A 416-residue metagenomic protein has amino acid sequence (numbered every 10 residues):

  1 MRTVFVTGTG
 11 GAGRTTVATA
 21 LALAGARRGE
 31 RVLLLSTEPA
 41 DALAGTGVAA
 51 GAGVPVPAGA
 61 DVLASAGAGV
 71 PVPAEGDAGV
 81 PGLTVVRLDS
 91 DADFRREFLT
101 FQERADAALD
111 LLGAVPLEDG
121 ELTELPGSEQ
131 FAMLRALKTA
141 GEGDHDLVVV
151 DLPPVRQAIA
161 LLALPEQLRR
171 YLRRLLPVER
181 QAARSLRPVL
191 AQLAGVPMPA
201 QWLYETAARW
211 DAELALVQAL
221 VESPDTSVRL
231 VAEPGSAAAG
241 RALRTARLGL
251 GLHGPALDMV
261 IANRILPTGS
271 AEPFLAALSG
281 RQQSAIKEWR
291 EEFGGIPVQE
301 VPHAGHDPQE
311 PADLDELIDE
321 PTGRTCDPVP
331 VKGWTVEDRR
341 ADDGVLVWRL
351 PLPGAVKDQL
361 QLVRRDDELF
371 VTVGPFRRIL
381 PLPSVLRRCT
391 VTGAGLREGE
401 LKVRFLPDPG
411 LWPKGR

Functional and structural regions predicted by a protein language model:
F5-L88, L152-R170: Walker A/P-loop NTP-binding active-site region of P-loop NTPases, recognizing the glycine-rich GxxxxGKT/S
P39-A42, S90-F94, P154-Q157, P177 (+3 more regions): Conserved nucleotide-binding/hydrolysis micro-motifs of P-loop NTPases
P55, L186, L214-K357, D366-F370 (+2 more regions): C-terminal lobe/tail of nucleotide-utilizing enzymes
A78-V80, V85-L112, G120: Conserved P-loop NTPase-based nucleic-acid remodeling module centered on helicase motor cores
A92, R169, P409-P413: Short, charged/polar, Gly/Pro-enriched secondary-structure boundary elements
D106-R244: Phosphate/Mg2+-binding loops and adjacent switch elements in nucleotide/diphosphate-handling enzyme cores
D342, V363-R365, R397-G399: Structural motif
L386-K402: Short, surface-exposed loop/turn motifs with a glycine/proline- and acidic-biased composition
